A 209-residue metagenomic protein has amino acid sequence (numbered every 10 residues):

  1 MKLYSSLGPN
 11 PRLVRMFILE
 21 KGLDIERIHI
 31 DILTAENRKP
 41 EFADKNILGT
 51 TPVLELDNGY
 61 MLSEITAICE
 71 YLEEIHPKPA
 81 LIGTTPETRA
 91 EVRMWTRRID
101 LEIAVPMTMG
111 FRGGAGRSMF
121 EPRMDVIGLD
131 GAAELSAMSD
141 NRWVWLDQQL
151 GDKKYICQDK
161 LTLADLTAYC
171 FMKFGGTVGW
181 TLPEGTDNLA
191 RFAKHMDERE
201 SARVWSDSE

Functional and structural regions predicted by a protein language model:
M1-L129: GST-like domain detector, emphasizing the conserved glutathione-binding G-site in the N-terminal thioredoxin-like
D31, L163, E209: Short, solvent-exposed turn/loop segments enriched in Gly/Ser/Thr/Pro and often Arg
D44, E198, D207: Phosphate-coordinating loops and pocket residues in cytosolic domains that bind phosphorylated ligands
L54, T66, A137-R142, E200: Aromatic-glycine hotspot motif
E73, F171-M172, S206: Active-site-flanking alpha-helical
L101-H195: GST-like fold's C-terminal all-alpha helical module
